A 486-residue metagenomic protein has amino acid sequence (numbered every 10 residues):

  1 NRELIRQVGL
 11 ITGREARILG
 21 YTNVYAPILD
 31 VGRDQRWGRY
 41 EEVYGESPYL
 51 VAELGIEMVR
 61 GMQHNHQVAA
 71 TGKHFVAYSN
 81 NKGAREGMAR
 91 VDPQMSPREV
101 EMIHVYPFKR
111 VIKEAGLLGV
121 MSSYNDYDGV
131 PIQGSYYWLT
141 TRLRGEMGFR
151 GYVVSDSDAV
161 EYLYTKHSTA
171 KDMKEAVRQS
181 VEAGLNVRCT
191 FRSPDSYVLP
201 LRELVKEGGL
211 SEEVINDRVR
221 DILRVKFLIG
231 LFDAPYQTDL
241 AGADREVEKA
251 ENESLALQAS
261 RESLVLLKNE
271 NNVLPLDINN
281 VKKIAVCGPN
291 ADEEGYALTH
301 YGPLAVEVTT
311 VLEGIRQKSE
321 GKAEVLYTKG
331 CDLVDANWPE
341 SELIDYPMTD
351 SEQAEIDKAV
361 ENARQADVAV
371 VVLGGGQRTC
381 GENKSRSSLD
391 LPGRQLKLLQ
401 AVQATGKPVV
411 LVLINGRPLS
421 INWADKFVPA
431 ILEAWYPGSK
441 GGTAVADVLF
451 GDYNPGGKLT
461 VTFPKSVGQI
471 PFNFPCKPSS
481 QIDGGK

Functional and structural regions predicted by a protein language model:
N1-K486: Glycoside hydrolase catalytic-domain context in secreted enzymes
